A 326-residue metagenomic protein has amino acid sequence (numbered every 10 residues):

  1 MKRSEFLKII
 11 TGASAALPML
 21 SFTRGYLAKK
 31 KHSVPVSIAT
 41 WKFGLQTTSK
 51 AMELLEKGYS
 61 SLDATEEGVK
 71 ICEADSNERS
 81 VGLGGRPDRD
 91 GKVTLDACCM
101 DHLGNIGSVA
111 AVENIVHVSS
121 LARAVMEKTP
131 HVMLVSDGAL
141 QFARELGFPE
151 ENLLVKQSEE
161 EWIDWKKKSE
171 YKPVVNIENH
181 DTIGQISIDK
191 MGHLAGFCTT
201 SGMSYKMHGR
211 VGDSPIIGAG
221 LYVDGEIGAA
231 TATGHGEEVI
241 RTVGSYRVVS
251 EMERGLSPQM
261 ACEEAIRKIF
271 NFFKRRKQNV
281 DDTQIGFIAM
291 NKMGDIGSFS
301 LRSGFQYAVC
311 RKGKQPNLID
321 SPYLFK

Functional and structural regions predicted by a protein language model:
K2, T11, Y26-K326: Alpha/propeptide regions of enzymes that mature by internal proteolysis
E5-Y26: N-terminal export signals
